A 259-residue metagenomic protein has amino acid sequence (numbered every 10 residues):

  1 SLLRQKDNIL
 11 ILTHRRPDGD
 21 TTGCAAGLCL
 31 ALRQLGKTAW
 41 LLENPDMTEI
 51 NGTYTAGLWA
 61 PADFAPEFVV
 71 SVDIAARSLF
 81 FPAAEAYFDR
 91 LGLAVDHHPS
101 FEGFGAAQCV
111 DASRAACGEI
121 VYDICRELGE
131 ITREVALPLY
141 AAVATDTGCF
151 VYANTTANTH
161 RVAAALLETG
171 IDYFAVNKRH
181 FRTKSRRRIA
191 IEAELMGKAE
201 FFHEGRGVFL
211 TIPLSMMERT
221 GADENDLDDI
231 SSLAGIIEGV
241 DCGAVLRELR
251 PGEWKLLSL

Functional and structural regions predicted by a protein language model:
S1-T53, P61-F68, G148-L259: Hydrophobic helix-and-loop "lid/oligomerization" segment in the mid-to-C-terminal part of catalytic domains
L3, A62-D63, A84-Y87, F101-E102 (+4 more regions): Solvent-exposed alpha-helices and their adjacent loops that cap or buttress functional pockets in soluble metabolic
L28-C29, A86-D89, V110-D111, R161: Glycine-rich, phosphate-binding/catalytic loops in enzymes
L42-N44, V72, V95-H97, A112 (+1 more regions): Generic beta-sheet signal
T53-A107: Active-site cofactor/cluster-binding pocket
S71, A94, C109-D111, V245 (+1 more regions): Structural signal for conserved beta-strand scaffold positions within catalytic alpha/beta enzyme cores
H98-A165: Short alpha-helices
